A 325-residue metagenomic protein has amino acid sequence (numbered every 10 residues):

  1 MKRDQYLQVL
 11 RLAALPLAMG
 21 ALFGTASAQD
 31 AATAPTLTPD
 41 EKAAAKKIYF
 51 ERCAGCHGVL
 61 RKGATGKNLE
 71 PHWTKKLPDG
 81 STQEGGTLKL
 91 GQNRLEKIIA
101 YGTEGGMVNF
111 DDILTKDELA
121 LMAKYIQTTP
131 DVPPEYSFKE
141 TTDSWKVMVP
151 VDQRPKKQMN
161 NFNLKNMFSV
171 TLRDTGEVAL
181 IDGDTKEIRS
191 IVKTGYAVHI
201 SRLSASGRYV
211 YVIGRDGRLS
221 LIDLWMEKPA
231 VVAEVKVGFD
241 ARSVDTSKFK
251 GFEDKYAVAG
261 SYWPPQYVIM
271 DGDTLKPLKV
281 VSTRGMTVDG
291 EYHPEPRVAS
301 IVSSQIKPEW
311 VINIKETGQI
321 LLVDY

Functional and structural regions predicted by a protein language model:
P35-K46, G58, K62-A100, R189: Gly/Gly-Pro-rich "capping" loops immediately C-terminal to redox-active cysteine motifs in periplasmic/lumenal
A45, Y49-V59, M107, M122 (+2 more regions): The canonical Cys-X-X-Cys-His
G63-W73, K97-T129: Axial heme c-ligation environment in periplasmic c-type cytochrome domains
D143-A205: Beta-strand-rich domains and repeat architectures in extracellular enzymes and scaffolds, especially beta-propellers
M148-Q158, A197-L203, F239-F249, V288-S303: Repeated scaffold domains used in trafficking and secretory/extracellular systems, primarily beta-propellers
K165-N166, S206-R208, E253-Y256, I306-E309: Short coil/turn segments that connect the beta-strands within blades of beta-propeller domains
G183-T185, L224-E227, G272-T274, Y325: Short loop/turn segments that connect beta-strands within beta-propeller blades
E187-V192, K228-V235, K276-Y292: A short beta-strand motif characteristic of beta-propeller blades
